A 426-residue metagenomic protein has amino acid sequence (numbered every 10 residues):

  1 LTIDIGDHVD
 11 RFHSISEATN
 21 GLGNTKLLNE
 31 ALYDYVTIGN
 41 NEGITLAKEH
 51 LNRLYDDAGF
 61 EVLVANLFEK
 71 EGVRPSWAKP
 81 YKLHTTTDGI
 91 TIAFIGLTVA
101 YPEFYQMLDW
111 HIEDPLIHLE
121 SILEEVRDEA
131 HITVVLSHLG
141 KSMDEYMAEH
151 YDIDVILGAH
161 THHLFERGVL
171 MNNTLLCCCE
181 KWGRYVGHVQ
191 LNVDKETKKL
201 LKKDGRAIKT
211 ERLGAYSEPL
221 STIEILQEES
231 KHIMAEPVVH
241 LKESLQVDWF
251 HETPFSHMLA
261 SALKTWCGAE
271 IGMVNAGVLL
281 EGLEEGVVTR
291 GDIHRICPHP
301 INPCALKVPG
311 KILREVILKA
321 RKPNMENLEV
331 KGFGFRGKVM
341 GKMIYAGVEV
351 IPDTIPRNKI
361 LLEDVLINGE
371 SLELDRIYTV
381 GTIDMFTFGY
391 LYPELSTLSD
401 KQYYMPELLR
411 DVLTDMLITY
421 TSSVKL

Functional and structural regions predicted by a protein language model:
L1-K209, F250-M258, A262, Y403 (+1 more regions): Acidic, metal/ion-coordinating pockets
V9, V99-A100, G140-K141, K181-G183 (+6 more regions): Short, glycine-/Ser/Thr-/acidic-enriched flexible segments
Y55, V99, E120-L123, R127-A130 (+6 more regions): Structural signal for hydrophobic packing residues in well-ordered secondary-structure cores of soluble enzyme domains
V64, G96, C178, M273-N275 (+2 more regions): Pocket-edge structural micro-motifs
S76-P80, T85-A93, W110-E113, H138 (+4 more regions): Amphipathic, soluble alpha/beta structural segments
E145-E149, V155, E252-G291, K342-E363: Acidic/histidine-rich
D194-V288, Y420-L426: A short C-terminal boundary segment appended to hydrolase-like catalytic domains
E284-L426: Feature captures C-terminal
